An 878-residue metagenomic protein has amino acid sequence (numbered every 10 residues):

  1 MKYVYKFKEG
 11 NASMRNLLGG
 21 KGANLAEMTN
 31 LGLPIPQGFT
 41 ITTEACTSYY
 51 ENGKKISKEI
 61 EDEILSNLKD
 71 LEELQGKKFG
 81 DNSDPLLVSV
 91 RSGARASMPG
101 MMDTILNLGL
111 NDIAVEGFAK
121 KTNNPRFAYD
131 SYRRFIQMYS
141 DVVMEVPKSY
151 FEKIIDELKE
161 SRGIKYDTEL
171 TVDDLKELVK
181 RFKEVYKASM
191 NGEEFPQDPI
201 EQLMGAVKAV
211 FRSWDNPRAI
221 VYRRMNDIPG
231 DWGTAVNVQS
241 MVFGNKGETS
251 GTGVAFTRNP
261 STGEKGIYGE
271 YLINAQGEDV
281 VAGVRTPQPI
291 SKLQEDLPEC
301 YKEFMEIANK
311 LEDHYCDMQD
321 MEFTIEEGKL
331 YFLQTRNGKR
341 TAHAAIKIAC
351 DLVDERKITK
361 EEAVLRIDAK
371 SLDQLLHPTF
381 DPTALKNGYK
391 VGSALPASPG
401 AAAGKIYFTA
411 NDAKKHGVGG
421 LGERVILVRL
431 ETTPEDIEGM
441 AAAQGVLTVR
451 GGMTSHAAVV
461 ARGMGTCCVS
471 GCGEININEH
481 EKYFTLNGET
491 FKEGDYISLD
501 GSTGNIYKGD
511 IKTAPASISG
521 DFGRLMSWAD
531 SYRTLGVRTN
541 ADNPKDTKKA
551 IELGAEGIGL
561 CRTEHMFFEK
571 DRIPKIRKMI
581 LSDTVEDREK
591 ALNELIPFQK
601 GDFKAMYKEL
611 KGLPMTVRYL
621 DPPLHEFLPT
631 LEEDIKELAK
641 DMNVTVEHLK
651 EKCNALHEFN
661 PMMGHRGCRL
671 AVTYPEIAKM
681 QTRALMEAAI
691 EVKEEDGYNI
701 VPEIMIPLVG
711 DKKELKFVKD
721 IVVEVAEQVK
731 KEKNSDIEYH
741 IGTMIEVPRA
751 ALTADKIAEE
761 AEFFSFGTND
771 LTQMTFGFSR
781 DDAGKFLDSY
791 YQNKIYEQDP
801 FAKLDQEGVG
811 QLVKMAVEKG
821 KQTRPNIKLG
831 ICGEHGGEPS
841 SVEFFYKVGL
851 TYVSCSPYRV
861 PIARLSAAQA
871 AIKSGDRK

Functional and structural regions predicted by a protein language model:
M1-G388, K414, E423-I426, T433-E438 (+11 more regions): Nucleotide/phosphate-binding sheet-loop regions of phosphoryl- and nucleotidyl-transfer enzymes
F39, V449-G451, S470-G473, C561 (+2 more regions): Short beta->alpha connector loops at strand-helix junctions that form conserved, small/polar/Pro-enriched
R91, I518, W528-K878: Conserved alpha/beta-domain cores
V207, W214, L376-F408, R524-D530 (+2 more regions): Flexible inter-domain linker/hinge segments
N237, Y407, I426-V428, L447 (+3 more regions): Structural motif
K329-Y331, T433-A441, G445-L447, M453-V460 (+7 more regions): Glycine-rich phosphate/ribose-binding loops and adjacent secondary-structure elements that form binding surfaces
S393-E435, L486-R524: Extended, non-globular alpha-helical segments
